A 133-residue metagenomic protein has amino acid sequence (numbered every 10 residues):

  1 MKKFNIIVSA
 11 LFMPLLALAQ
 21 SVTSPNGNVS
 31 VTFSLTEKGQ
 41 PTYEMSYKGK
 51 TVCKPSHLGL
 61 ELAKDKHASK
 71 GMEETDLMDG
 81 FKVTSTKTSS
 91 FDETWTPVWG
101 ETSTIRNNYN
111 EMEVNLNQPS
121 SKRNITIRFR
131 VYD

Functional and structural regions predicted by a protein language model:
M1-S21: Bacterial Sec-dependent N-terminal signal peptides
S21-D133: N-terminal accessory beta-strand-rich subdomains and adjacent acidic, glycine-rich linkers that precede catalytic cores
